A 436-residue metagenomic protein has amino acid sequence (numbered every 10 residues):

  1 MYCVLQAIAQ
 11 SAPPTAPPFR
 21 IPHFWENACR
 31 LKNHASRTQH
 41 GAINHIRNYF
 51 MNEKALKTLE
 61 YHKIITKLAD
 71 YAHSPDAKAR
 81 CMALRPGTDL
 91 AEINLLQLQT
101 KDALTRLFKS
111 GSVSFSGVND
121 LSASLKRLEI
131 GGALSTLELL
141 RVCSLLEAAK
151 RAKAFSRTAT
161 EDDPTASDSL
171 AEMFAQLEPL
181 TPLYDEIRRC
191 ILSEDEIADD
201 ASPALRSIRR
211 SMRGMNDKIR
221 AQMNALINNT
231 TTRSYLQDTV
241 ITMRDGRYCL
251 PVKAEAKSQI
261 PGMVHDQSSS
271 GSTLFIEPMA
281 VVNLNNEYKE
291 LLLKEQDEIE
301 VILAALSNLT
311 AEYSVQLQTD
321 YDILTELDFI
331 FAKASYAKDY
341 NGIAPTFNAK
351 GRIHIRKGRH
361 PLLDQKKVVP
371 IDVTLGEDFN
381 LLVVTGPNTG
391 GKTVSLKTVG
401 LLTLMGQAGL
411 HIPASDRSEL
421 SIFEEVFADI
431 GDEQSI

Functional and structural regions predicted by a protein language model:
Y2, F19, F24, Y49-F50: Aromatic (phenylalanine/tyrosine) cluster motif
A7, R20, K32, A42-H45: Generic short N-terminal amphipathic or hydrophobic helices
S36-F50: Short, Lys/Arg-enriched N-terminal segments with co-localized hydrophobic residues within the first ~10-30 amino acids
R47-S112, L128-A133, L146, K150 (+3 more regions): Alpha-helical coupling/stalk and coiled-coil linker elements that connect catalytic or binding modules and transmit
L139-F155: Hydrophobic or amphipathic alpha-helical targeting/insertion segments
G431-I436: Conserved nucleotide-sensing/catalytic segment adjacent to the nucleotide-binding pocket in NTP-handling enzymes
